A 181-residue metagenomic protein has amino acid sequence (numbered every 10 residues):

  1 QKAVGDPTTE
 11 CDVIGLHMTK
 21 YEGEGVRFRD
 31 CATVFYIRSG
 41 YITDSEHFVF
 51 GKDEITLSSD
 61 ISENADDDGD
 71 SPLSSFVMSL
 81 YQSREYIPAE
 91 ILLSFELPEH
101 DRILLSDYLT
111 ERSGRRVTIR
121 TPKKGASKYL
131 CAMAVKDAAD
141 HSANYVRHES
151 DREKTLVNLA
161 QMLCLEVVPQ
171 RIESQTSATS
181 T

Functional and structural regions predicted by a protein language model:
K2-T181: Conserved catalytic/ligand-binding micro-motifs in nucleotide and anionic cofactor chemistry
